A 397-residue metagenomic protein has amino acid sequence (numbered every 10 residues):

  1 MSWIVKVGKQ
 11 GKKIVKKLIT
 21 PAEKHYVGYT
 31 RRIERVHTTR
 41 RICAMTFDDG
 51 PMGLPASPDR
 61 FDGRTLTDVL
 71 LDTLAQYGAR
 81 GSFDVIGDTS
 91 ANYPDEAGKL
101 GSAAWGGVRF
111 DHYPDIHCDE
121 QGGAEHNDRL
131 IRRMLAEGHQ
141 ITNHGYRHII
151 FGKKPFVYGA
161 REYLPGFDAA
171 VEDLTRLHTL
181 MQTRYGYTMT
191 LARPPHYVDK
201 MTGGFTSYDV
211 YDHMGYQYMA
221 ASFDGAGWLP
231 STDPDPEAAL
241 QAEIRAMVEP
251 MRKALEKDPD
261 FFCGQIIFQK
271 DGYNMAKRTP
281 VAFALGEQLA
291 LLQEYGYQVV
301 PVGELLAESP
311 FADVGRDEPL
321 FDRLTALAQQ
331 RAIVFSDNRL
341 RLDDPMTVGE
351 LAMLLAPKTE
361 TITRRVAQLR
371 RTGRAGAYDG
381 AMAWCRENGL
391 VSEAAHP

Functional and structural regions predicted by a protein language model:
W3-M189, P194, L291, A307-P310 (+1 more regions): Active-site beta->alpha N-cap acidic-glycine motif
T67-L71, S82-F83, N127-I131, V171-L174 (+8 more regions): Extracytoplasmic/secreted envelope proteins and their assembly/folding machinery, especially bacterial periplasmic
L74, R133-M134, Y211, L292 (+2 more regions): Generic structural signal for hydrophobic
A79, H139, Y216, Y297 (+1 more regions): Short phosphate-binding/catalytic loops that engage adenosine nucleotides
S90-A91, I150-F151, V198, G227-W228 (+3 more regions): Short secondary-structure capping/turn micro-motifs that flank functional sites
P94-A97, K154-V157, P230-D235, M346-G349 (+1 more regions): Short secondary-structure transition/capping segments
D119, G123-N127, R133, Y146-Q293 (+2 more regions): Catalytic domains of cell-wall/extracellular-matrix polysaccharide-remodeling enzymes, centered on de-N-acetylation
E308-P397: N-terminal propeptides
